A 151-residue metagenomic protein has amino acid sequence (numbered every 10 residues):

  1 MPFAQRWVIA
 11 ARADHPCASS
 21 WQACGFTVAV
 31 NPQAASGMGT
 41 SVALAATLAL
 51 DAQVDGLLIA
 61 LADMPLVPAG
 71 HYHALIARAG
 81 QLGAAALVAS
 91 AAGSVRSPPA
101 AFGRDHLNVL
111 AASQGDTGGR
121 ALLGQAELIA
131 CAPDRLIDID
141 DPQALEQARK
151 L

Functional and structural regions predicted by a protein language model:
M1-R96, R104, Q125-A132: Nucleotide and nucleotide-moiety/phosphate-recognizing core
P98-F102, I137-I139: Short glycine- and hydrophobic/aromatic-rich loop-to-beta-strand nucleating segment in the catalytic cores
N108, A112-L151: Conserved alpha/beta core of the MobA/IspD/sugar-nucleotide pyrophosphorylase nucleotidyltransferase superfamily
